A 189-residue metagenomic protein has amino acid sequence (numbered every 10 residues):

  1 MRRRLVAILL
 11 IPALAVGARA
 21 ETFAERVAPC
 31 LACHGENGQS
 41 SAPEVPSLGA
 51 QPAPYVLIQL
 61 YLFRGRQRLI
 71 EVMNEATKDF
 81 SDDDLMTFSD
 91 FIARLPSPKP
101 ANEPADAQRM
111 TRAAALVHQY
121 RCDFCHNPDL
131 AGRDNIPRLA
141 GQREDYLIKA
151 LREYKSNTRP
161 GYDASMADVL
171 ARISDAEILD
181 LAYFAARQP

Functional and structural regions predicted by a protein language model:
M1-V6: Bacterial N-terminal signal peptides that target proteins for export
A7-A15: Bacterial N-terminal signal peptides
R19-N37, P100-A101, A105-P128, R143: Sequence/structural segment immediately N-terminal to covalent heme-attachment motifs in c-type and related
P29, Y55, V72-E75, T87 (+7 more regions): Extracytoplasmic/secreted proteins, especially bacterial periplasmic and envelope-associated proteins
G38-R68, N74-F80, H118, L130-S156 (+2 more regions): Gly/Gly-Pro-rich "capping" loops immediately C-terminal to redox-active cysteine motifs in periplasmic/lumenal
Q67-I70, K99, G161: Alpha-solenoid repeat scaffolds
K78-P100, D145, A171-P189: C-terminal capping alpha-helices of c-type cytochrome domains
